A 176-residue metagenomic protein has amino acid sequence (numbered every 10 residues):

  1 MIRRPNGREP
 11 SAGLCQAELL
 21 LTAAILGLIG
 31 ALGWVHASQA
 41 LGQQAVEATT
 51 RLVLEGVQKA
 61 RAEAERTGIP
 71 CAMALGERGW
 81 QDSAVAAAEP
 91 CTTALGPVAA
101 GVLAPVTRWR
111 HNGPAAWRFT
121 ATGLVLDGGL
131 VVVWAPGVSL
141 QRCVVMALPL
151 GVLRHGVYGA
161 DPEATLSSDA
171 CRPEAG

Functional and structural regions predicted by a protein language model:
M1-R8, L14, L28, L32-R66 (+1 more regions): N-terminal helix-rich module
A12-I25: N-terminal signal-anchor/signal peptide hydrophobic helix marking the start of the first transmembrane segment
